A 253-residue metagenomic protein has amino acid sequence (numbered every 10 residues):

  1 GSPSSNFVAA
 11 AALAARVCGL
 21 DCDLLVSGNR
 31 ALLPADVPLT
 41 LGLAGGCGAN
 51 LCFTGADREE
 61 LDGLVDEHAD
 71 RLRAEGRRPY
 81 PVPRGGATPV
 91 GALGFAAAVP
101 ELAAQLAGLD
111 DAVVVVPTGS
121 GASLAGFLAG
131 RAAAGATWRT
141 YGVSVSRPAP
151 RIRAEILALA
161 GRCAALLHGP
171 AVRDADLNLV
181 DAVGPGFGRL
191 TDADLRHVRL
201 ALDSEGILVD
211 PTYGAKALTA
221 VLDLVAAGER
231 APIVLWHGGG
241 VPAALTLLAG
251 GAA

Functional and structural regions predicted by a protein language model:
G1-A12, C18-S27, D111-S120, V143: A short, small-residue-rich loop immediately preceding and capping a beta-strand
S4-A11, S120-F127, G214-A220, A243-A244: Short glycine/serine/threonine-rich phosphate/pyrophosphate-binding segments that cradle anionic phosphate groups
A9-A56, P150-R162: Active-site-proximal loop->helix
A9-D21, L128-G135, A220-G228: Alpha-helix C-terminal capping segments
N29-A107, N178-T191, R196-H197: Small/polar-residue-rich loop-to-helix segments that shape phosphate-bearing ligand pockets
A92-L177, G240-A253: Glycine-rich phosphate/pyrophosphate-binding loop at beta-loop-alpha junctions
R173-R230: Active-site-adjacent helical/loop segments in soluble small-molecule enzymes
